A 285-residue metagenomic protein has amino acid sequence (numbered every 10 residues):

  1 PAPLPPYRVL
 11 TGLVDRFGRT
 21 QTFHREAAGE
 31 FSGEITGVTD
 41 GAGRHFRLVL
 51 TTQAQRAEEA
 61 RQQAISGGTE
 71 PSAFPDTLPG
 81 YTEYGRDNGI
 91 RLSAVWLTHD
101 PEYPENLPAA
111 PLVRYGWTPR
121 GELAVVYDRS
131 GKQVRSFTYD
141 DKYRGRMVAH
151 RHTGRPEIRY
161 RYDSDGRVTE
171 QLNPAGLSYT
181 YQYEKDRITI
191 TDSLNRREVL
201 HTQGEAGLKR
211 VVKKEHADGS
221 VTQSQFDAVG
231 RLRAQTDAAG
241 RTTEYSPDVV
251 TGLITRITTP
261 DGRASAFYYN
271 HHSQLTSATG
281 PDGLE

Functional and structural regions predicted by a protein language model:
P1-E285: Extended charged/polar low-complexity repeat regions
